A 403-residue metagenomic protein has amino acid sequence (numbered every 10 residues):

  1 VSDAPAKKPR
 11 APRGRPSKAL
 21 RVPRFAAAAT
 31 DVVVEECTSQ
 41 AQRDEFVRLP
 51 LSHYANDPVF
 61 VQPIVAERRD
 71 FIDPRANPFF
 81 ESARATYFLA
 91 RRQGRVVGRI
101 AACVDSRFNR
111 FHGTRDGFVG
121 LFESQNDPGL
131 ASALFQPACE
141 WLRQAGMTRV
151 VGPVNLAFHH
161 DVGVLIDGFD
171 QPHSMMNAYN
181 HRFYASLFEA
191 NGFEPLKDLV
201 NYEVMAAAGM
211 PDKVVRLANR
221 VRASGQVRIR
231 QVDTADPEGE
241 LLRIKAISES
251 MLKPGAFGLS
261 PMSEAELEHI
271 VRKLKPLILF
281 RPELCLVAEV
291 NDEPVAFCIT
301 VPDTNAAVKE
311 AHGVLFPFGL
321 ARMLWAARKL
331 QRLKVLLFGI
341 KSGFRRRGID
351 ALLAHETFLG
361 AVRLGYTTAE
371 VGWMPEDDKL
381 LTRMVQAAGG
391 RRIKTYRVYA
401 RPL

Functional and structural regions predicted by a protein language model:
V1-V59: Generic start-of-chain signal for non-secretory N-termini
K7-A26, A131-R228, R397-L403: Acyl-donor-binding surface of acyltransferase catalytic domains
V33-E45, I229-R243: A short beta-loop-alpha structural element at the N-terminal edge of CoA-dependent acyl/N-acetyltransferase catalytic
P50-R92, I100-R110, Q231-F338: A conserved beta-strand-loop-helix scaffold within acyl/acetyltransferase catalytic domains
N109-G192, A311-A387: Acyl-donor binding region in acyl/amide transferases
V151, E203, V287-E289, I299 (+1 more regions): Short beta-strand segments
